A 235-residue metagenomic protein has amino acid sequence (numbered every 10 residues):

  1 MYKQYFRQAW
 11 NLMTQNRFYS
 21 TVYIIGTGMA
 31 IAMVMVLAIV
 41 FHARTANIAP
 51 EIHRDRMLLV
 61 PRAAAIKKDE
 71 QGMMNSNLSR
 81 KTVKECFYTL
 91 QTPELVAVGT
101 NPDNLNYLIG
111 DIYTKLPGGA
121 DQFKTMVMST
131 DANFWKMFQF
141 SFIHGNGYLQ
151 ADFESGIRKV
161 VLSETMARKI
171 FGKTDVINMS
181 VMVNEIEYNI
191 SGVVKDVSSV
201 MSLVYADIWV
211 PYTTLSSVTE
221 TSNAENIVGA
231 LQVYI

Functional and structural regions predicted by a protein language model:
Y2-T14, E85-C86: A short amphipathic helical element positioned immediately N-terminal to and/or at the very start of a transmembrane
M13-N16, Y23, R44, V60-R62 (+7 more regions): Generic structural signal for small/hydrophobic residues in well-ordered secondary structure, especially within
N16-R44: Short, strongly hydrophobic transmembrane alpha-helices
L37-Y113, D121, N226-Q232: Membrane-proximal extracellular/periplasmic loop immediately following the first transmembrane helix
D55-L58, T125, N146, M179: Extracytoplasmic/periplasmic beta-strand context in beta-sandwich domains, especially the cupredoxin/COX2 CuA-binding
D69-K81, A120-T125, E154-R158, V197-W209: Solvent-exposed, non-transmembrane alpha-helical starts
L90, G99-G147, F153-E154, W209-Y212: The feature marks short, hydrophobic/small-residue-biased sequence motifs that occur predominantly
D131-G147, R158-I235: Mid-to-C-terminal secondary-structure elements that act as membrane-proximal/extracytoplasmic interface segments
